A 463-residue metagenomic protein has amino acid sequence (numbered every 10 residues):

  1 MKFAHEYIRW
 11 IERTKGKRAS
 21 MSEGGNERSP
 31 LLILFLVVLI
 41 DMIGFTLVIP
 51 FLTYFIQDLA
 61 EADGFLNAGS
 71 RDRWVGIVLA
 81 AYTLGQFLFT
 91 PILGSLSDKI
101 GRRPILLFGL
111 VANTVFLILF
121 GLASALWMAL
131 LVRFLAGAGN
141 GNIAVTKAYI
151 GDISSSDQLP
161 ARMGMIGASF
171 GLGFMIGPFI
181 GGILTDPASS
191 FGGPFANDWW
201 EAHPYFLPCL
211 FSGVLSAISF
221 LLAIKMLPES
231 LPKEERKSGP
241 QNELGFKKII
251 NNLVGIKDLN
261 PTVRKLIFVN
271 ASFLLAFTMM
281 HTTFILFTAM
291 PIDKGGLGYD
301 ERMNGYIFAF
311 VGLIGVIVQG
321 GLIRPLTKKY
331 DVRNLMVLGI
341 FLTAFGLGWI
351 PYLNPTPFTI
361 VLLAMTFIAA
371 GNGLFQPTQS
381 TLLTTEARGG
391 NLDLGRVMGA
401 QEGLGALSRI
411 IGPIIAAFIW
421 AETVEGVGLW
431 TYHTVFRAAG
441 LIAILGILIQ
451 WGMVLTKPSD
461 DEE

Functional and structural regions predicted by a protein language model:
R18-R28, P228-F268, E463: Juxtamembrane intracellular "pre-TM" segments in multi-pass secondary transporters
F87-L126: Conserved MFS/SLC helix-loop-helix module at the cytosolic interface between two early adjacent transmembrane helices
F89-G101, I317-V332, W420: Helix-to-loop junctions at the C-terminal end of transmembrane segments in multipass secondary transporters
G141-S155, L374-G390: Intracellular juxtamembrane helix-capping segments at the cytosolic ends of symmetry-related transmembrane helices
D186-G213, F418-A443: A membrane-interface helix-boundary motif in multi-pass transporters
S216-M226, R437-E463: Multi-pass alpha-helical transporter architecture, strongest for 12-TM Major Facilitator/SLC carriers used
N304-K328, G346: Transmembrane alpha-helices of Major Facilitator/SLC transporters
R333-Q379: C-terminal transmembrane helical hairpin of 12-TM major facilitator-type secondary transporters
